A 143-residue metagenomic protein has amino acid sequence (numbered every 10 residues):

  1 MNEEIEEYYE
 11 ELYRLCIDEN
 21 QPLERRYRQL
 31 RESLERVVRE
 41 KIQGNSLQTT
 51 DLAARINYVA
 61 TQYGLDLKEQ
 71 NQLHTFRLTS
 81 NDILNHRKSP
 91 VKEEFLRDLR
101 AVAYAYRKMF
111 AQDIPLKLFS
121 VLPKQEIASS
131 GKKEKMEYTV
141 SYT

Functional and structural regions predicted by a protein language model:
M1-Y138: Amphipathic alpha-helical interface elements
Y142-T143: Conserved small/polar residues in nucleotide/adenosyl-binding loops
